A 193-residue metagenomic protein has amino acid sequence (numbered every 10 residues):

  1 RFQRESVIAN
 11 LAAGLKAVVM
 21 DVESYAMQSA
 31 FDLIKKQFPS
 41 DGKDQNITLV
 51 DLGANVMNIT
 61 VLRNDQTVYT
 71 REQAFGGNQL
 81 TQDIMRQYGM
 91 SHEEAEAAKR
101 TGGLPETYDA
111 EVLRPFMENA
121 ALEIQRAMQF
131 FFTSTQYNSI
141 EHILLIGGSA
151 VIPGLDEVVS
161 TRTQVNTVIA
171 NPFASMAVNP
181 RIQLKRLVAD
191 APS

Functional and structural regions predicted by a protein language model:
R1-S193: Hydrophobic/aromatic-enriched cytosolic interaction surfaces used to assemble or bind macromolecules
